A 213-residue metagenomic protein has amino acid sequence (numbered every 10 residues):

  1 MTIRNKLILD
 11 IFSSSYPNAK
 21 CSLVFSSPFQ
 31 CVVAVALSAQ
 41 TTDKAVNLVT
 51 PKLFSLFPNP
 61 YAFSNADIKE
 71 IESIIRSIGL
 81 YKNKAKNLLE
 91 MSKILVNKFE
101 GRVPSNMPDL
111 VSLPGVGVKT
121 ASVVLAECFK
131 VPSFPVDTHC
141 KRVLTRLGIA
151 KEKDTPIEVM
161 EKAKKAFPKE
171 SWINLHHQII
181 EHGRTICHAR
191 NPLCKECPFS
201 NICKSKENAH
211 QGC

Functional and structural regions predicted by a protein language model:
T2-G212: Catalytic cores of DNA base-excision repair glycosylases
